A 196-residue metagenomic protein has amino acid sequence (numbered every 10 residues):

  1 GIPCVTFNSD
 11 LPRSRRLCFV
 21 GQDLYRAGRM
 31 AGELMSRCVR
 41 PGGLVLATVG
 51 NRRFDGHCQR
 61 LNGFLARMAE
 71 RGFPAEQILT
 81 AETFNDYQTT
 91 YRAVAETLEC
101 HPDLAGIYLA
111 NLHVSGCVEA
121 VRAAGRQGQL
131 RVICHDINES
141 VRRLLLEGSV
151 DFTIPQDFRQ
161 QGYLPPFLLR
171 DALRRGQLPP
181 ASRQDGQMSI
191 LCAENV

Functional and structural regions predicted by a protein language model:
G1-R26, N138-L146: Flexible loop/hinge segments that line or gate small-molecule binding clefts
V5, L46, Y108, R131-I133 (+1 more regions): Structural detector of well-ordered beta-strand residues that form the stable sheet scaffold of enzyme domains
L17-C18, L44-R52: Short beta-strand segments enriched in small/hydrophobic residues
V20-V45, T90-Y91, V141, D157-R174: Hydrophobic alpha-helical segments within soluble ligand-binding/sensing domains
A27-A31, D55-P74, T89, A93 (+2 more regions): Short, solvent-exposed amphipathic alpha-helices that sit in or adjacent to ligand/effector-binding or catalytic
F64, L79-S140: Hydrophobic alpha-helical
M68-R71, D157-V196: Hinge/cleft segment of the Venus flytrap/periplasmic-binding protein
